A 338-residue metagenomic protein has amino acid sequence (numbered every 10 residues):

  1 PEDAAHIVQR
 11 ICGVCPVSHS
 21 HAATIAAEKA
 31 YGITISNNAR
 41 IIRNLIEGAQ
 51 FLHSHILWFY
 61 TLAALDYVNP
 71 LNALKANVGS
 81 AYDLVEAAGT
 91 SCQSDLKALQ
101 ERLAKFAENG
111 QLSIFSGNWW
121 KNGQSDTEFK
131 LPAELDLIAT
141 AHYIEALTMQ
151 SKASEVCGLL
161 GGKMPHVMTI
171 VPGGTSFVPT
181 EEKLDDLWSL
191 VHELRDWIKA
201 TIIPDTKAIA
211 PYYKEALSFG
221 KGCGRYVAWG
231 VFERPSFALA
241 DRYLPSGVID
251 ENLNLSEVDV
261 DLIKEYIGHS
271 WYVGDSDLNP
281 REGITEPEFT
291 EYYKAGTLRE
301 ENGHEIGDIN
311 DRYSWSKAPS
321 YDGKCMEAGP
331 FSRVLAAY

Functional and structural regions predicted by a protein language model:
P1-Y338: Active-site bordering "gate/hinge" segments that shape substrate access to catalytic or cofactor-binding pockets
